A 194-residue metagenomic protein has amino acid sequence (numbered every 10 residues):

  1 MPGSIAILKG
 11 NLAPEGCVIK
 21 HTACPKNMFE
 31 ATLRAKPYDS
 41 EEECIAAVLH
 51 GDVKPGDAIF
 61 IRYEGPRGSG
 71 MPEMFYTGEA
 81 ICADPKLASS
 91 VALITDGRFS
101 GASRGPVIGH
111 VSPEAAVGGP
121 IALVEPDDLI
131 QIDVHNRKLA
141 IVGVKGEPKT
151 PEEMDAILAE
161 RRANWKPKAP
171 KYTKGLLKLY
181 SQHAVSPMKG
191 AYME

Functional and structural regions predicted by a protein language model:
M1-E194: Feature captures the catalytic cores and cofactor-binding loops of soluble hydro-lyases/lyases that act on carboxylate
